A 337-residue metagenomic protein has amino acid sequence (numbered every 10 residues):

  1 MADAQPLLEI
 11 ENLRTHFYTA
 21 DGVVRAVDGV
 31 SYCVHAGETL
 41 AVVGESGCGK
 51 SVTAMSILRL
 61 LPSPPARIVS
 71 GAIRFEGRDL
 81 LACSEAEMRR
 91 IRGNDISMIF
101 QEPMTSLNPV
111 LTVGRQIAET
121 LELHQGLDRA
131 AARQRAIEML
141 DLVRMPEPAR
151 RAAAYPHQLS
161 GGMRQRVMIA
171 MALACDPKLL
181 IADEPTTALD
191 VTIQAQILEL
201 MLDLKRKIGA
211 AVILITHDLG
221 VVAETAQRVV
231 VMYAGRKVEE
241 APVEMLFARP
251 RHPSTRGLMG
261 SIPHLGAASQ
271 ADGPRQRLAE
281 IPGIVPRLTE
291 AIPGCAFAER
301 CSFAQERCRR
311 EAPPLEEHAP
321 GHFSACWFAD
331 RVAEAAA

Functional and structural regions predicted by a protein language model:
A4, P242-A337: Charged, flexible cofactor/metal-binding loops and thiol motifs
E45, I181-P185, L189-D272: P-loop NTP-binding/switch modules centered on Walker-like glycine-rich loops
A66-V69, L80-S97, R115, L123 (+3 more regions): ABC ATPase NBD coupling module
A72, E76-D79, A130-R150, M259-G260: Conserved ABC ATPase "signature" region
A154-L159, M163: Conserved ABC ATPase signature
A174-K178: A short, proline-enriched helix->beta-strand linker immediately N-terminal to the Walker B motif in ABC-type P-loop
